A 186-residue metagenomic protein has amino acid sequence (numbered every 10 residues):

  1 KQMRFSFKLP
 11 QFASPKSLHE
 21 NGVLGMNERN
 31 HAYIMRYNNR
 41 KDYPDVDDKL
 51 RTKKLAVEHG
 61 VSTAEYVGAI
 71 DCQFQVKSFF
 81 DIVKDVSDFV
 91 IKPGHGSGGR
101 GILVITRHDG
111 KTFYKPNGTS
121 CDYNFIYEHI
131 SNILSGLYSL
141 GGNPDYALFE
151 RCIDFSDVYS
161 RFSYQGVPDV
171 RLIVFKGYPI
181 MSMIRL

Functional and structural regions predicted by a protein language model:
K1-A32: Membrane-proximal basic amphipathic "stem/tether" segments
K1-K8, R51-F74, L148, D154 (+1 more regions): An N-terminal domain-start capping segment
L9, L18, L24-M26, L50 (+6 more regions): Generic detector of leucine side chains in alpha-helical contexts
P10-A13, P44, S160: Generic detector of short alpha-helix boundary/capping microenvironments and adjacent low-complexity segments
E28-I102, T106-R107, T112, Y123-Y127 (+1 more regions): A conserved helix-loop-beta module that forms one wall/lid of the active-site cleft in ATP-utilizing catalytic domains
P116-L186: Phosphate-binding site of ATP-dependent enzymes
